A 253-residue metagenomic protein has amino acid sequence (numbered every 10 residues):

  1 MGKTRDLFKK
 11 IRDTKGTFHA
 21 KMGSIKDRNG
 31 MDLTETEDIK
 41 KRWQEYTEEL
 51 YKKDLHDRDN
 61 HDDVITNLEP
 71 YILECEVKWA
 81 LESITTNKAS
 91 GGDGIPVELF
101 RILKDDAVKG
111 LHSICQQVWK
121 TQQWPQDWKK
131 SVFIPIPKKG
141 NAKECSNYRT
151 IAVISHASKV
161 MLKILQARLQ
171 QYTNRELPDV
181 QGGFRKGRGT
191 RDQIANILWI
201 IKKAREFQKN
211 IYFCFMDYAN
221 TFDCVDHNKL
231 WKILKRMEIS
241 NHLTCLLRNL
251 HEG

Functional and structural regions predicted by a protein language model:
G2-N147, A152, H156-V160: Surface-exposed loop/turn segments and immediately adjacent short secondary-structure elements within folded domains
S24-I25, N87-I95, F133, K143-V153 (+1 more regions): Conserved catalytic palm subdomain of right-hand nucleotidyl-transferase polymerases, strongest for RNA-directed enzymes
L55-H56, Q123, L169, T173 (+1 more regions): Proline-centered turn/helix-capping motifs that create local helix->coil transitions or kinks
I65, G94-L103, Q181-R188, F215-T221: Conserved short loop/turn motifs at secondary-structure junctions
E74-E82, G110-V118, K163-R168, Q193-R205 (+1 more regions): Inter-domain linker/hinge segments that demarcate the starts of reverse transcriptase and RNase H-type modules
L162-K163, A167-F184: Electropositive, glycine- and tryptophan-enriched low-complexity nucleic-acid-binding patches
R175, A204-F207, R236-L243: Secondary-structure transition/capping motifs at alpha-helix termini and the adjoining loop/turn into the next element
Y218-G253: Conserved polymerase palm-domain catalytic core
